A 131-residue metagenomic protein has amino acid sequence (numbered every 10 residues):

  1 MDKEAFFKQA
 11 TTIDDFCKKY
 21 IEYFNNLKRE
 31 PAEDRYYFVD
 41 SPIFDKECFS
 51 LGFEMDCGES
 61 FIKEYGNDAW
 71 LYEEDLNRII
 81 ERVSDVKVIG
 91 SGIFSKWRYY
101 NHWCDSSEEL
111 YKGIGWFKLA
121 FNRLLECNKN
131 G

Functional and structural regions predicted by a protein language model:
M1-A5, N122-G131: Short intrinsically disordered terminal tails
D2-E54: Short terminal alpha-helical segments
E22, S91, S95, K118-N122 (+1 more regions): Charged/polar, solvent-exposed surface patches and flexible loops
E33-F117: Acidic, low-complexity, intrinsically disordered interaction modules
